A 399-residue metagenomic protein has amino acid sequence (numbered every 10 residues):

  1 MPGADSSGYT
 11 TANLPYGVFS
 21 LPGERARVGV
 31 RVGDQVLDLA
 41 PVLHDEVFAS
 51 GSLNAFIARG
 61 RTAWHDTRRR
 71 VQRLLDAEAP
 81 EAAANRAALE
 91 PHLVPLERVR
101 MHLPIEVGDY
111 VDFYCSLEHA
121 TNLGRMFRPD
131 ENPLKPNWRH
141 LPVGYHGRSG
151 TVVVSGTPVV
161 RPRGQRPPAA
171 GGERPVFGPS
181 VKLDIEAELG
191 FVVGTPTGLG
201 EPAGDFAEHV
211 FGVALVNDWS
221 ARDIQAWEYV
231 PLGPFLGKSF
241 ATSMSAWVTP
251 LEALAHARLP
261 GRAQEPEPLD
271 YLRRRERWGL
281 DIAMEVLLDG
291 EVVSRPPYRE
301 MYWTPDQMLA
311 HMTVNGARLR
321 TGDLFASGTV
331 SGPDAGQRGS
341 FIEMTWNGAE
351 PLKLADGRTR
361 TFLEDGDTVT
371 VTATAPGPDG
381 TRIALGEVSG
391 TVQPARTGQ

Functional and structural regions predicted by a protein language model:
M1-P22, R31, P41-R295, W303-Q307 (+1 more regions): Active-site microenvironments in enzyme catalytic cores
V18-L21, L43-A49, P234, P297-N315 (+2 more regions): Glycine-rich active-site loops that engage anionic ligands at enzyme catalytic sites
E24-V28, V292-V293, R382-E387: Short, mixed charged/polar active-site loops that provide acid/base catalysis or chelate metal/phosphate cofactors
D306-A310, T321, F325-T374, T381-V388: Active-site pocket scaffolds in enzymes
T391-A395: Short beta-strand edge segments in extracellular beta-sheet folds
